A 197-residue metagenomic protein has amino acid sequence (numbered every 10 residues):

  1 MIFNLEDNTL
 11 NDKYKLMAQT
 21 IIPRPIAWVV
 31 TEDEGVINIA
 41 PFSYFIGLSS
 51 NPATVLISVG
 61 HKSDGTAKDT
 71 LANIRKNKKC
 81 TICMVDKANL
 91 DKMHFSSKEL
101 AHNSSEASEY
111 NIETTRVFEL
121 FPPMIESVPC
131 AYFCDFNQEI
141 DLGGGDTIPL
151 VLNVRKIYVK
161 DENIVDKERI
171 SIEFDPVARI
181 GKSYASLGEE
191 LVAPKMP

Functional and structural regions predicted by a protein language model:
M1-P197: Basic, polyanion-binding surface patches
